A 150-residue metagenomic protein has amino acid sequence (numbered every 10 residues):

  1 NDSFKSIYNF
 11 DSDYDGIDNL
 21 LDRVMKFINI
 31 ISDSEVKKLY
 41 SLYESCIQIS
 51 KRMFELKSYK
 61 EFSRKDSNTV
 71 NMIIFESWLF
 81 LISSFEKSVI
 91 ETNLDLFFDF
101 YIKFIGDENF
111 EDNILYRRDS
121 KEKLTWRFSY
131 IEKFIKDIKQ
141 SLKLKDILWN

Functional and structural regions predicted by a protein language model:
N1-N150: Flexible coil/loop and intrinsically disordered segments
